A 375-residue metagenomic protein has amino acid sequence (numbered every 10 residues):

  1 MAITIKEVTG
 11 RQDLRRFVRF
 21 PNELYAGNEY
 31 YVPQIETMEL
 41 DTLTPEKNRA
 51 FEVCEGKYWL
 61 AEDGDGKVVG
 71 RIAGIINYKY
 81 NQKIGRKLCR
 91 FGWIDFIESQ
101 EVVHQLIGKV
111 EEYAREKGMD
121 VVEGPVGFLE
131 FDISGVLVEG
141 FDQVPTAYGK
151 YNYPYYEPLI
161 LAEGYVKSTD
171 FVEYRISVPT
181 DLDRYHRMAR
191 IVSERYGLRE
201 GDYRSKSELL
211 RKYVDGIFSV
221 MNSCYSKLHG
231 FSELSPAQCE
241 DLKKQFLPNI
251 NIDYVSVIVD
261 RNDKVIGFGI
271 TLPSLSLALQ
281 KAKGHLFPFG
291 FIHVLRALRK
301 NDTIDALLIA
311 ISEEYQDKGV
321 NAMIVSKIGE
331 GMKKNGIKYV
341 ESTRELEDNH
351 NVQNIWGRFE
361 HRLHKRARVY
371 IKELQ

Functional and structural regions predicted by a protein language model:
M1-Y30: Generic start-of-chain signal for non-secretory N-termini
A2, I176-V178, I371-Q375: Short beta-strand-to-coil "C-cap" segments at the C-terminal boundary of structured domains/repeats, marking
R11-D13, P33-T37, T44-P45, V53-A61 (+7 more regions): Catalytic cores of nucleotide-enabled group-transfer and carboxylate-activating enzymes in metabolic and assembly-line
P21-G64, I72-Q82, E208-A310: A conserved beta-strand-loop-helix scaffold within acyl/acetyltransferase catalytic domains
K83-G164, A282-R358: Acyl-donor binding region in acyl/amide transferases
K150-G230: Acyltransferase donor/substrate-recognition loop-hinge adjacent to the catalytic core
